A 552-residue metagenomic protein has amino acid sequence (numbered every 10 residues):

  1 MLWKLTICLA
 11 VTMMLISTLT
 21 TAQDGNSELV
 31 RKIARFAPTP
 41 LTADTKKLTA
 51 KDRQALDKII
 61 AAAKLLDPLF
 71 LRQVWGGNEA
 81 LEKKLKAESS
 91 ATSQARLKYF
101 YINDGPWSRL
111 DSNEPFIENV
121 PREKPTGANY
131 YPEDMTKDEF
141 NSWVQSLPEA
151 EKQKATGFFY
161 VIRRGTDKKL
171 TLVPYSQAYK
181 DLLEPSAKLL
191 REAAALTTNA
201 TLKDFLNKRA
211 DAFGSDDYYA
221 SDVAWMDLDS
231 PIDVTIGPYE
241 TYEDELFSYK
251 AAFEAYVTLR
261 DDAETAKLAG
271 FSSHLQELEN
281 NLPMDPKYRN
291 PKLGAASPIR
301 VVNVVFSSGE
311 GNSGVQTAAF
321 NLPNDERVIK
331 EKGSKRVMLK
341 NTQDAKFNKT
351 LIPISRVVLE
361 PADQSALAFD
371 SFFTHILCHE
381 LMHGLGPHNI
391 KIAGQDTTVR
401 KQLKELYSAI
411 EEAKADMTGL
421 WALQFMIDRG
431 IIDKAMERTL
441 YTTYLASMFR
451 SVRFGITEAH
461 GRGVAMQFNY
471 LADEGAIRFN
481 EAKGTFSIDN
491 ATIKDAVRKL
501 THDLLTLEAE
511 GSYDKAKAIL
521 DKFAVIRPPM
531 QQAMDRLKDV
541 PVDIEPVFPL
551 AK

Functional and structural regions predicted by a protein language model:
M1-L5: Positively charged n-region of N-terminal signal peptides that target proteins for export
T6-S17: Bacterial N-terminal signal peptides
T20-A22: Boundary at the C-terminal end of the N-terminal hydrophobic targeting segment
D24-F205: N-terminal helix-rich structural modules
T45-Q54, A63, D67-Q73, A155-A266 (+9 more regions): Ordered core of a single globular domain
L69-Q73, D344-I354, E360-T374, P387-K552: Zinc-dependent metallohydrolase catalytic domains
Y175-A368: Contiguous, non-catalytic segments that form substrate-binding/exosite surfaces or channel walls
Y179, L183, L339, F373-L385: Structured alpha-helical segments in the cores of large, soluble enzyme domains
